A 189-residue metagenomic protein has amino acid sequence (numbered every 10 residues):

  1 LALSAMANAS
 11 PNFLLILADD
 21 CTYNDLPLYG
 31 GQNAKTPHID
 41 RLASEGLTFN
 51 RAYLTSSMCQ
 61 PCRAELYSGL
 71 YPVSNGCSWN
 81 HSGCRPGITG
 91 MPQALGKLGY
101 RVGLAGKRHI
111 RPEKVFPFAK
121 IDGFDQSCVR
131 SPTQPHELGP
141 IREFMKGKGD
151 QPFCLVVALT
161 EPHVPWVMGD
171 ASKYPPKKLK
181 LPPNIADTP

Functional and structural regions predicted by a protein language model:
L1-P189: Formylglycine-dependent sulfatase
